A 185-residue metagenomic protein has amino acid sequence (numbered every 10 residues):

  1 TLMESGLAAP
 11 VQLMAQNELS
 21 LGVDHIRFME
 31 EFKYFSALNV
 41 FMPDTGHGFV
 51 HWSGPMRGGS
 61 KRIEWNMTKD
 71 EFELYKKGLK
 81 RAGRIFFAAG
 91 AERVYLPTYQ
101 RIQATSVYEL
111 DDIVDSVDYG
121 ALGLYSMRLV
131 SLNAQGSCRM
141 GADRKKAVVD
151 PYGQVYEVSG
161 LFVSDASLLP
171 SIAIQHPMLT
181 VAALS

Functional and structural regions predicted by a protein language model:
T1-F86, S131-G136, Y156, V163-S171: FAD cofactor-binding and catalytic pocket of flavoenzymes
D24-I26, S36, E71, K80-F87 (+3 more regions): Domain-level signature for respiratory redox metalloenzymes
E92-S171, M178: A glycine-rich dinucleotide-binding beta-alpha-beta segment and adjacent secondary-structure elements that constitute
L179-S185: An active-site-proximal "capping" alpha-helix that borders the catalytic cofactor pocket
